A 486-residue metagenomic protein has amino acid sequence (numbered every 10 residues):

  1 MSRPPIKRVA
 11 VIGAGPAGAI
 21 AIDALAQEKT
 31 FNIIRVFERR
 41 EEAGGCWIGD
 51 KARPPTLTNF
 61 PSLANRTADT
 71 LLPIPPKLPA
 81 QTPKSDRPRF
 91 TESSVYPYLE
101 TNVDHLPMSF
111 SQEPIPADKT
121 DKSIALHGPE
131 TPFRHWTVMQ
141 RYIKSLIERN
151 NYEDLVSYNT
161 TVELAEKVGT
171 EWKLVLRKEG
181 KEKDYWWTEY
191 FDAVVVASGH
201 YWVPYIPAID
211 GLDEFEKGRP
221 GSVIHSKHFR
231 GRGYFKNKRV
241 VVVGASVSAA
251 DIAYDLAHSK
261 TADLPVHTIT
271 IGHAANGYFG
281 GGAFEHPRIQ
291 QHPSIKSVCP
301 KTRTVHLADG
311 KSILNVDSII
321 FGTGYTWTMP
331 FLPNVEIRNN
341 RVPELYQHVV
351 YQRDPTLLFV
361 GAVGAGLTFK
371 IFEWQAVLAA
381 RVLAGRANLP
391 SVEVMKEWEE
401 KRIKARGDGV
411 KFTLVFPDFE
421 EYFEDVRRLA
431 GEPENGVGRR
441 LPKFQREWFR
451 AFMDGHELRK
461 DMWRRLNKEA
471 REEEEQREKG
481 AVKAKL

Functional and structural regions predicted by a protein language model:
P4-R35, A249-Y254: N-terminal Rossmann-like FAD-binding beta1-loop-alpha1 element of flavoenzymes
I12, T188-W202, V240-V243, N315-G324: Short hydrophobic core segments
R39-S145, Y346-V349, G385, L389 (+1 more regions): Glycine-rich active-site loop/strand segments that organize a redox cofactor
Q112-A193: Feature captures the FAD/FMN-dependent oxidoreductase FAD-binding
H135-Y142, A193-H258, V342-H348: Glycine-rich dinucleotide-binding loop and its adjacent helix/turn
L164, A257-R338, G385-R439: A Rossmann-like FAD-binding core segment of flavoenzymes
H228-T268, M329-F331, V349-R386: Rossmann-like dinucleotide/flavin-binding elements
T356-L486: C-terminal, flexible cofactor-proximal segment of oxidoreductases
